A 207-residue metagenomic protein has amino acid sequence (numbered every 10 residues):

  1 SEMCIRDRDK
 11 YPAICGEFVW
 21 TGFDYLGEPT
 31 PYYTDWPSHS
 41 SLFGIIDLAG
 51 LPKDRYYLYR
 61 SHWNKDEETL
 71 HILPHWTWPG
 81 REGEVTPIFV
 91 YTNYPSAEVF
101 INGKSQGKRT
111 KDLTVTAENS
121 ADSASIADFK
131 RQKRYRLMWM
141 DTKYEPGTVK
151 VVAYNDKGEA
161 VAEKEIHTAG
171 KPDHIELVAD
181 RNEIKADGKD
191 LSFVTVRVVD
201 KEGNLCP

Functional and structural regions predicted by a protein language model:
S1-E2, R6-A160: Extended substrate-binding grooves/exosites of carbohydrate-active enzymes
S1-M3, H174, N204-P207: Short, intrinsically disordered, charge-balanced linker/junction segments flanking boundaries in proteins
W78-G83, E183-S192: Short, solvent-exposed loop/linker segments at the N-terminal edge of repeated beta-sheet extracellular domains
V85, P146, P172, K189-L191: A general secondary-structure signal for short beta-strands and their flanking turns/coil in non-transmembrane regions
I88-T92, V152-A153, K189-C206: Beta-strand-rich structural segments
V99-I101, K108-R109, V161-K164, A186-D187 (+1 more regions): Extended hydrophobic-aromatic, low-complexity segments
G158-G170: Edge beta-strands of extracellular beta-sandwich domains
A169-D187: Low-complexity, acidic Ser/Thr/Pro/Gly-rich terminal tails and inter-domain linkers that flank the onset of structured
